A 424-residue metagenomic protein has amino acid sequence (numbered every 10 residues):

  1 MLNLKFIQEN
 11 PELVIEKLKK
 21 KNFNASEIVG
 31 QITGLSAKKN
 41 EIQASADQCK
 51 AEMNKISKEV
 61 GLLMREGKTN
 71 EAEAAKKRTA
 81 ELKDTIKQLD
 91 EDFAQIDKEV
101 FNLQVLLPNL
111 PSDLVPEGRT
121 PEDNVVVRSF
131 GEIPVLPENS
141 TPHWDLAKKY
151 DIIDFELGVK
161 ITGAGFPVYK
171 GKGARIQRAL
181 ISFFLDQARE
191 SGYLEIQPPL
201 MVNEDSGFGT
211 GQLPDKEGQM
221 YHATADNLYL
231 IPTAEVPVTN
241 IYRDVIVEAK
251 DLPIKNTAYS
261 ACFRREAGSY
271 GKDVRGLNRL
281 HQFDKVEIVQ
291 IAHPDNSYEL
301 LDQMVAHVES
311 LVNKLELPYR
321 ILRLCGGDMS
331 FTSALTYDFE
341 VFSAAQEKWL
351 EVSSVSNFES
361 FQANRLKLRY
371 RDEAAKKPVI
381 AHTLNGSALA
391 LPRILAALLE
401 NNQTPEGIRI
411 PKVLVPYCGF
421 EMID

Functional and structural regions predicted by a protein language model:
M1-P134, K148, I152, E156: N-terminal alpha-helical targeting/anchoring segments
S26, S129-D424: TRNA-recognition modules of translation machinery and tRNA-sensing kinases, especially anticodon-binding
